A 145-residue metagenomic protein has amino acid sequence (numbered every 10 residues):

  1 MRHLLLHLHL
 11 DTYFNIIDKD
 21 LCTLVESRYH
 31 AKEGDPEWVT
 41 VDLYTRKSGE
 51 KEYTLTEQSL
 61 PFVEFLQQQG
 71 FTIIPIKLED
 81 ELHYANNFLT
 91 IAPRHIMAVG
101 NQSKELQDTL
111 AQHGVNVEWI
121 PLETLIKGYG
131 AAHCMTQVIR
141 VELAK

Functional and structural regions predicted by a protein language model:
M1-K145: Histidine/cysteine-enriched polar flanking segments
